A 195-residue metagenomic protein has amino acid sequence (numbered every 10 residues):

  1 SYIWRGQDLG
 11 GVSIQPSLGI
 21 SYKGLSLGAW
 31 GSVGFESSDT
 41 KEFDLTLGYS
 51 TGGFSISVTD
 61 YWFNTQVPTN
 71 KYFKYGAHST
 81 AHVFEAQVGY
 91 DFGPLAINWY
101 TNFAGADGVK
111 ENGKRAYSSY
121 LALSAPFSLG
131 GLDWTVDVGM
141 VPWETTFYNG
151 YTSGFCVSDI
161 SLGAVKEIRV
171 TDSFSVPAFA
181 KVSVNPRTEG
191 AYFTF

Functional and structural regions predicted by a protein language model:
S1, G19, G28-S32, G48 (+4 more regions): Transmembrane beta-strands of outer-membrane beta-barrel proteins
S1-S21: Outer-membrane beta-barrel initiation region
S1-Y2, D8, E36-A122, Y151-F155 (+1 more regions): Outer-membrane pore/translocation modules
I14-L18, G31, S153, S158-I160 (+2 more regions): One face of beta-strands
G24, G53, D91-P94, A125-V136 (+1 more regions): Short loop/turn motifs that connect adjacent beta-strands in outer-membrane beta-barrel proteins
N102-V109, S124-G130, V138, L162-G163: Outer-membrane beta-barrel proteins and related beta-barrel translocases across Gram-negative bacteria
D133-V170, S175-F179: Outer membrane beta-barrel transmembrane domains
L162, I168, E189-F195: Outer-membrane beta-barrel "beta-signal"
